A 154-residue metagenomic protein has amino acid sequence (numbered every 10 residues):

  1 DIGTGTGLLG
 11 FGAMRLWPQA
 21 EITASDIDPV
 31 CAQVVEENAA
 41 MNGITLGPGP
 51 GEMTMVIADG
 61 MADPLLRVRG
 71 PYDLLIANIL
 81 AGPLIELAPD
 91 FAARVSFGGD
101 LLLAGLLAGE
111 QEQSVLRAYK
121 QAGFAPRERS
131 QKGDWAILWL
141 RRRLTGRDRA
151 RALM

Functional and structural regions predicted by a protein language model:
D1-D59: Conserved SAM/SAH cofactor-binding pocket of Class I
L16, A93-V95, A122: Conserved helix-to-beta-strand junction in the class I
E36, L46, V56, P64-R67 (+4 more regions): Core alpha/beta nucleotide-donor-binding catalytic domains of modification enzymes
M61-L74: A short acidic, Gly/Pro-enriched loop at the edge of an enzyme's catalytic core that lines a small-molecule cofactor
D73-E86: A short SAM/SAH-binding and catalytic strip from SAM-dependent methyltransferases
A77, L103-L106: Glycine-rich beta-strand-to-loop/alpha-helix junction loops that act as flexible
I85-D100: A short glycine-rich, Lys/Arg-flanked "PGG" loop and its adjoining helix->strand segment in the class I
L107-M154: Active-site capping/gating segments
